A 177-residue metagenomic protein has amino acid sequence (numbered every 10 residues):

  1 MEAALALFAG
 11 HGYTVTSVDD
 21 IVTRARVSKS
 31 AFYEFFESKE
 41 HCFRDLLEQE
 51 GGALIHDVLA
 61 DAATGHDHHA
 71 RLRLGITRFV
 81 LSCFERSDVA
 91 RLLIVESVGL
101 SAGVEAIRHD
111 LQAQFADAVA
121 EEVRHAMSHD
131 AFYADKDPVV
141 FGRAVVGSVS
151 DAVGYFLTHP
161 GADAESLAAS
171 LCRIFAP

Functional and structural regions predicted by a protein language model:
M1, F43, L47, G51 (+5 more regions): Amphipathic, non-transmembrane alpha-helical scaffold segments
M1-A4, I21, L46-L54, V58 (+1 more regions): Generic hydrophobic, amphipathic alpha-helix propensity
A3-F8, F79, V149: Short hydrophobic clusters on alpha-helical segments that form packing/core surfaces in small helical domains
L7-H41, D45: Helix-turn-helix
D45, L59-D88, F141-V145, E165-A168: Hydrophobic alpha-helical connector segments
G52-H56, G103-H129, V139-R143, S166-A169: Amphipathic alpha-helical packing segments from all-alpha helical-bundle domains
F84-G103, G154-T158: Amphipathic alpha-helical segments used for helix-helix packing
D135-Y155, S166-P177: Hydrophobic alpha-helical segments that form the core of small-molecule binding pockets and/or dimer interfaces
